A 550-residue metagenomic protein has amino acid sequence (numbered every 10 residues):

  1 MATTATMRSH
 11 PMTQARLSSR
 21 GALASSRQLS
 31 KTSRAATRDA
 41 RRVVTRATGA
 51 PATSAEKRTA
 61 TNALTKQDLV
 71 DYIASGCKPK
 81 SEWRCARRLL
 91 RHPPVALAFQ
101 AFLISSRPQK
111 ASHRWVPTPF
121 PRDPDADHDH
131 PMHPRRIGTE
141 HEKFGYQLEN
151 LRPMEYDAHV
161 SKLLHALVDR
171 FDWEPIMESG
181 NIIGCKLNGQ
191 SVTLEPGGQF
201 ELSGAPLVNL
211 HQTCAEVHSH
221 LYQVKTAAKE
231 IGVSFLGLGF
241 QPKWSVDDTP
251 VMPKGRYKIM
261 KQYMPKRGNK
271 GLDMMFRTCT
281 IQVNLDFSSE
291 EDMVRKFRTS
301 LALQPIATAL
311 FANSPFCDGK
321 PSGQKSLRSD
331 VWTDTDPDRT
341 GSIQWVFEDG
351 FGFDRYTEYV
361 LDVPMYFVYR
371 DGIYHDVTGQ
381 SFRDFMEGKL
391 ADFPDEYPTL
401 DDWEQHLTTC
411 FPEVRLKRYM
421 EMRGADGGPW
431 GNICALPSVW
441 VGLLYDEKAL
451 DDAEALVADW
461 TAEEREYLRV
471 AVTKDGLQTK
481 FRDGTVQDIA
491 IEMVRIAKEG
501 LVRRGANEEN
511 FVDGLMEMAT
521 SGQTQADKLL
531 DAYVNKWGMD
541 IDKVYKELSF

Functional and structural regions predicted by a protein language model:
M1-T32: N-terminal chloroplast transit peptides
A2-T6, R42-A55: N-terminal mitochondrial targeting presequences
M12, V43-V44, V95, I104 (+2 more regions): Short hydrophobic transmembrane-like helices used for membrane targeting/insertion
G49-H92, H113-N269, R277, R298 (+7 more regions): Terminal catalytic/cofactor-binding subdomain
F99-F102, F120: Aromatic (phenylalanine/tyrosine) cluster motif
F144, Q282-D286, E421-R423: Structured core elements
K229-E230, F240-R415: Loop-rich catalytic cores of soluble enzymes, especially ATP-dependent carboxylate-amine ligases and other
F382-E464: Long, well-ordered mid-to-C-terminal structural blocks that present hydrophobic/aromatic surfaces
